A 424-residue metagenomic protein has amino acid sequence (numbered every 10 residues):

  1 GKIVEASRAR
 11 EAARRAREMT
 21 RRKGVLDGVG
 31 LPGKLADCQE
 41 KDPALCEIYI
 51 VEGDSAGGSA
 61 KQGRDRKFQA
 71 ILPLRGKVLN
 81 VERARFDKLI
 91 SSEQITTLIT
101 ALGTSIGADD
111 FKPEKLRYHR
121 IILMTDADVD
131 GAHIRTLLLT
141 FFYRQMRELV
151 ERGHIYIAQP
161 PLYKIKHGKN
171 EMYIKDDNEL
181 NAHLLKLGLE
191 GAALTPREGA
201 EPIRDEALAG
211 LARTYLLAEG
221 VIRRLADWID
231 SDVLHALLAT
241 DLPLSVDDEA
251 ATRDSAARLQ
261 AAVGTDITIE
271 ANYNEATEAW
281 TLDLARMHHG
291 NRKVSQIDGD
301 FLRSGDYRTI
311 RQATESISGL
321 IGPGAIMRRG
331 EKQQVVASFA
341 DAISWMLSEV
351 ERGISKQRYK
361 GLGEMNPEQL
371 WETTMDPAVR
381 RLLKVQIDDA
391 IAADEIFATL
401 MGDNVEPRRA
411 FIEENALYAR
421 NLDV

Functional and structural regions predicted by a protein language model:
G1-V424: Conserved phosphate-chemistry cores used by DNA topoisomerases
